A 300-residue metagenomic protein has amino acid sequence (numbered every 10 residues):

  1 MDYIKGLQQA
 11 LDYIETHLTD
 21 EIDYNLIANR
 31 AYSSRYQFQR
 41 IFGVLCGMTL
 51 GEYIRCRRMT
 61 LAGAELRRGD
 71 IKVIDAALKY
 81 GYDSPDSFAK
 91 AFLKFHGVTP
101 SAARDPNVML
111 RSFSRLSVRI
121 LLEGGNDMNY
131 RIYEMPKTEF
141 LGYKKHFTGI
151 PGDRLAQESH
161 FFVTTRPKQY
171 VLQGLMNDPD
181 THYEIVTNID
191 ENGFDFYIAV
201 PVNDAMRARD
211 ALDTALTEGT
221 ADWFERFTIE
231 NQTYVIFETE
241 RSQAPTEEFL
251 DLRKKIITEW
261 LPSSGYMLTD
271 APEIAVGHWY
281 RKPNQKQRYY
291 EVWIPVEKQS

Functional and structural regions predicted by a protein language model:
M1, N29, G43-C46: N-terminal intrinsically disordered/low-complexity leader segments
M1-Q8: Short, charge-enriched, intrinsically disordered boundary segments that mark the beginning of a structured element
Q8-N25, V44-Y80, N107-N126: Terminal helix-turn-helix DNA-binding modules in bacterial transcription factors
L26-Y36: Helix-turn-helix
R40, T60, A64-R67, K79 (+1 more regions): A solvent-exposed interaction/effector surface
